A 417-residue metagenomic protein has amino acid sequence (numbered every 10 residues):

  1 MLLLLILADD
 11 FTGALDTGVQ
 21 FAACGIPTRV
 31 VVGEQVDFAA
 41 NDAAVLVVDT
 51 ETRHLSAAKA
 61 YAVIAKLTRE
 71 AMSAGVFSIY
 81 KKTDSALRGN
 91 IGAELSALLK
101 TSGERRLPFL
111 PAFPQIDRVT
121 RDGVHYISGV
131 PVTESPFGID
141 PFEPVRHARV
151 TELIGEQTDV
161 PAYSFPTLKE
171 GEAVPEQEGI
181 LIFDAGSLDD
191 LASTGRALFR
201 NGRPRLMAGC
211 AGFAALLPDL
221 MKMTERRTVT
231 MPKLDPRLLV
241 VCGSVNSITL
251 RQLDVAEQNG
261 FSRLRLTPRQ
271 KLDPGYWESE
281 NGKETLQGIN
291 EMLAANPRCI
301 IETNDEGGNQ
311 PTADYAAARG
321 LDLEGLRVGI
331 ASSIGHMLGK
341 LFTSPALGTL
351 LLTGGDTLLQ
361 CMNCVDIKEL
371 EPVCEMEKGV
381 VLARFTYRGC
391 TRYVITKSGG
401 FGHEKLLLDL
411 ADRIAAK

Functional and structural regions predicted by a protein language model:
M1-L5, P27, V31, A44 (+4 more regions): Cap/lid and interdomain-hinge subdomains that line or gate substrate/regulatory clefts in soluble alpha/beta enzymes
I6-A8, R29-V31, I79-K82, L107-P111 (+9 more regions): General beta-strand structural signal in soluble alpha/beta enzymes
T17-V19, N90-E94, R118-H125, S193-A197 (+4 more regions): Short acidic, glycine/serine/threonine-rich loops at helix termini
A23-V45, L293, E371-T391: N-terminal short beta-loop-beta anion/metal-coordinating cradle
A44-E51, P297, R384-K417: A structural-propensity feature for long, helix-poor, extended segments
S128-G288: Conserved, well-structured core segments that form the ligand-binding/active-site neighborhood of functional domains
E291-T353: C-terminal structural cap/anchor segments
L347-L406: Conserved, well-ordered active-site substructure
